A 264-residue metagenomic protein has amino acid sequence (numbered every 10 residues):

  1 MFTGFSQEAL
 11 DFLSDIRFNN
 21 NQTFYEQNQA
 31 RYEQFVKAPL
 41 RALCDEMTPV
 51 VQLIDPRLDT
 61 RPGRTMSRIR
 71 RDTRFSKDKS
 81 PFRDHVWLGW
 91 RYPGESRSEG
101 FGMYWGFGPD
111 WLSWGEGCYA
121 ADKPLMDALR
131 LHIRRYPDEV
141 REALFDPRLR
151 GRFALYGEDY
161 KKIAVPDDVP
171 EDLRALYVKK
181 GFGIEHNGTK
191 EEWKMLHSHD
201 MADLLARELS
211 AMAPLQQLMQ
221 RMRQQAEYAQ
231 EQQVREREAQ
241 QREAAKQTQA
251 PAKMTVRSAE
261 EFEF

Functional and structural regions predicted by a protein language model:
M1-D15, D138, D146, F153-F264: Long, solvent-exposed, polar/charged low-complexity segments
S14-T23, Q27-I69: Active-site acidic/histidine clusters and adjacent loop/turn architecture that either coordinate catalytic ions
Y25, G108-D110, N187: Residues forming anionic-ligand binding surfaces in small-molecule and nucleic-acid pockets of primarily soluble enzymes
E33, C44, T48, P137 (+2 more regions): Structural signal for well-ordered, non-membrane alpha-helices
P39, L43, M47, L125 (+2 more regions): Active-site-proximal binding-pocket segments
T48-R74, A229-K246, R257: Charge-rich, acidic-biased intrinsically disordered regions
I54-P56, P62-Y92, S96, E142-Y160: Soluble extramembrane domains of integral membrane proteins
R74-R135: Aromatic- and glycine-enriched beta-alpha-beta binding-site module
